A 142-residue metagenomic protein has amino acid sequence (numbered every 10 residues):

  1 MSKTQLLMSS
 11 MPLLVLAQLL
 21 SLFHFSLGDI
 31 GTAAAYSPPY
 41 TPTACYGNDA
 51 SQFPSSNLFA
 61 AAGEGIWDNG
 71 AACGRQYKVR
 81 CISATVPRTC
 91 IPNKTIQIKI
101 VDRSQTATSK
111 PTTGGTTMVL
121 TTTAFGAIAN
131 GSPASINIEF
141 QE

Functional and structural regions predicted by a protein language model:
S2-E142: Secreted/periplasmic proteins
